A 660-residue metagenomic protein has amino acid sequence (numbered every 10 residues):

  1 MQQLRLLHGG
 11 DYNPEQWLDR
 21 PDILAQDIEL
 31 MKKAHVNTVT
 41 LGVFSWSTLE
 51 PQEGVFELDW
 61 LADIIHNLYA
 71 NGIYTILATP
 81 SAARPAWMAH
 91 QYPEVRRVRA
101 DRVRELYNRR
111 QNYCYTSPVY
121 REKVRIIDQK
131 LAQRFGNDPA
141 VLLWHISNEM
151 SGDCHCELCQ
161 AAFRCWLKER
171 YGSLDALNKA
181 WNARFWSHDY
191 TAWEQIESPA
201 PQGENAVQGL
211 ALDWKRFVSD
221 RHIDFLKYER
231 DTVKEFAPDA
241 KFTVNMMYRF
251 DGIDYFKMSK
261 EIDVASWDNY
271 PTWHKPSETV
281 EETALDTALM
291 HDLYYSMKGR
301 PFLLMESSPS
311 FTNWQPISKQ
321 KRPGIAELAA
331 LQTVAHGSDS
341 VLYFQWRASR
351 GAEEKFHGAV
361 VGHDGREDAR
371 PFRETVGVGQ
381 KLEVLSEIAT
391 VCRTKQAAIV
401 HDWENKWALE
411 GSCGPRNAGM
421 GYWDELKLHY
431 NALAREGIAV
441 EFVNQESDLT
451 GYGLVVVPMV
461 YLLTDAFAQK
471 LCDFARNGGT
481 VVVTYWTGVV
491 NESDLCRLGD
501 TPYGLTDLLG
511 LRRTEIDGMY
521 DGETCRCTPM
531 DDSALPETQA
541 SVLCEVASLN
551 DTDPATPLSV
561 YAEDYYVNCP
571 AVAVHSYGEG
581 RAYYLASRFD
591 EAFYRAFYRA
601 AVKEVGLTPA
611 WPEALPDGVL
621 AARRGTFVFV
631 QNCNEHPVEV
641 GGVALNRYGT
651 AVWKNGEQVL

Functional and structural regions predicted by a protein language model:
L4-H8, H35-N37, Y69-T75, N137-L142 (+7 more regions): Short, well-ordered coil/turn segments that N-cap beta-strands
L7-D19, F44-D59, L106-R125, S147-C154 (+6 more regions): The substrate-binding groove and active-site-proximal loops of carbohydrate-active enzymes, especially glycoside
G10, M31, V39, L68 (+10 more regions): Conserved, mostly hydrophobic/aromatic
W17-K33, V124-K130, M247-M258, R322-A330: Short, acidic/polar
L24-V103, A132, Y228-F236, Y461-L462: Aromatic-lined substrate-binding rim segments of carbohydrate-active enzymes
D101-L289: Polysaccharide-binding and catalytic clefts of secreted carbohydrate-active enzymes
W193-I196, Y270-L660: Carbohydrate-binding surfaces of carbohydrate-active enzymes
